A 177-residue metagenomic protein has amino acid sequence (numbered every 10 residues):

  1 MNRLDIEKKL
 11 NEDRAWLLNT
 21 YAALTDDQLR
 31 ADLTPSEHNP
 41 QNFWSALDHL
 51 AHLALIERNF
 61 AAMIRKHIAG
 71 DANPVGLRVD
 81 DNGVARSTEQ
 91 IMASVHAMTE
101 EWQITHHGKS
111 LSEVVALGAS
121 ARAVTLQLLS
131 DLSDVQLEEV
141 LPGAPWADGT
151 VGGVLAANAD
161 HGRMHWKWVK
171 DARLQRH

Functional and structural regions predicted by a protein language model:
M1-T20: Extreme N-terminal tail/first-helix region
D5, K9, H52, L117 (+1 more regions): Short, contiguous, pocket-lining structural segments that sit at or immediately flank catalytic/ligand-binding sites
K9, I104-S120: A short, structured beta-strand-centered segment in the mid-to-C-terminal lobe of catalytic cores from group-transfer
E12, W16, L117-S120, V124: Charged, amphipathic alpha-helical oligomerization/scaffolding segments
E12, W16, Q28-H38: Charge-rich, low-complexity N-terminal segments
L24-L29, S110, S133: Residues that cap or delimit alpha-helices
D32-A93, A123-H177: Short, contiguous alpha-helical
E37-H38, M98-H106: A short small-residue
